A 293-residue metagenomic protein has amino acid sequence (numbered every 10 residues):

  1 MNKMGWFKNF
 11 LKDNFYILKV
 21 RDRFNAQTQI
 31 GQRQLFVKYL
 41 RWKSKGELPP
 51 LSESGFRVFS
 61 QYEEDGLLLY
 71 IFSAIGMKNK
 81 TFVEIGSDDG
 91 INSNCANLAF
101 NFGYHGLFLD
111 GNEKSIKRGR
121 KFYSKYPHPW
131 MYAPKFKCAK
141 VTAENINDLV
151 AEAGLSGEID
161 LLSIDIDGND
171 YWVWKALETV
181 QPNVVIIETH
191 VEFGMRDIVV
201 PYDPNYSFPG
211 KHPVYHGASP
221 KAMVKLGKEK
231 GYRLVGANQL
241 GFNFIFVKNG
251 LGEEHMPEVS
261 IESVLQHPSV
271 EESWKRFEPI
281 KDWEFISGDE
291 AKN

Functional and structural regions predicted by a protein language model:
M1-E53: Membrane-proximal basic amphipathic "stem/tether" segments
I30-G76, V83, L149, M195-N293: Rossmann-like AdoMet/SAM-dependent catalytic core
G55-E152, L161-I164, V191-F193: SAM cofactor-binding core of SAM-dependent methyltransferases, primarily the Rossmann-like beta-alpha-beta module
N101-F102, V180-Q181, K230: Short, structured coil segments at secondary-structure junctions
I146-S156, K175-E178: Short amphipathic alpha-helix with an adjacent loop that forms part of the alpha/beta core around
G157-S163, V184: Short SAM/SAH-binding signature in class I
G168-Q181: A short, conserved alpha-helix within the catalytic core of class I
P182-F193: Conserved beta-strand signature within the Rossmann-like core of class I S-adenosyl-L-methionine
